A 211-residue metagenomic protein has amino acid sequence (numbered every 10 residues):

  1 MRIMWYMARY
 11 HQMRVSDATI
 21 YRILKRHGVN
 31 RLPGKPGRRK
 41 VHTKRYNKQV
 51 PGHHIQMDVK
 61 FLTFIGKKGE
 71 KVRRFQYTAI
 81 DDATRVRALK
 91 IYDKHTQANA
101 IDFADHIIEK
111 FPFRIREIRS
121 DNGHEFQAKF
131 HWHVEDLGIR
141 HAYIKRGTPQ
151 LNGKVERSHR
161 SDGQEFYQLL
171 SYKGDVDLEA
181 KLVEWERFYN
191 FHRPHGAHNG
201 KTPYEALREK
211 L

Functional and structural regions predicted by a protein language model:
M1-T63, W132, T148-P149, T202-K210: Basic, flexible linker segments flanking DNA-binding modules in nucleic acid-interacting mobile-element proteins
I3, R85, I118-R119: Buried hydrophobic side chains on well-structured beta-strands
M57-R87: An active-site-proximal beta-strand-loop segment
V72, L89-F113, E117: Active-site beta-loop-alpha junctions of metal-dependent nucleic acid enzymes, especially the RNase H-like/DDE
V86-K90, A142-I144, Q168: Short small-residue beta-strand/loop micro-motif enriched in glycine and branched aliphatics
H95, F113-Q127, G147, N199 (+1 more regions): Acidic/histidine-rich, metal-coordinating catalytic segments
E117-N122, D136-K154, L170-K173: RNase H-like polynucleotidyl transferase catalytic core
A128, L137, S161-L211: C-terminal domain-tail junction helix/linker
